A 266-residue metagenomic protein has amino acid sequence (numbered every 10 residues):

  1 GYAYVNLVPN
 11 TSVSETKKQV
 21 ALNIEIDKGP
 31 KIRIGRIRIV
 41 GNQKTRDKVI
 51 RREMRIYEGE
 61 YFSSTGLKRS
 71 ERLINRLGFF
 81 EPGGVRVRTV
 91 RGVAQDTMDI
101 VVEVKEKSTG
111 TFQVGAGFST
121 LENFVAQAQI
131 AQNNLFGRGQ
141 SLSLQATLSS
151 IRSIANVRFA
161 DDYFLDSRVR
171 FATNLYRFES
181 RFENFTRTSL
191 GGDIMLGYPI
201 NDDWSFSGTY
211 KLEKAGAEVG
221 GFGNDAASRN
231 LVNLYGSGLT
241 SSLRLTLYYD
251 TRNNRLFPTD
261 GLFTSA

Functional and structural regions predicted by a protein language model:
G1, V5-S12: Post-signal-peptide, soluble extracytosolic/periplasmic N-terminal scaffold domains of envelope/secretory systems
G1-Y2, R55, N75-F79: Sec-exported extracytoplasmic/periplasmic mature domains
N6-V8, A21, I34, P82: Hydrophobic residues on conserved beta-strands that form the core of alpha/beta folds
N10-S14, I39-N42, G59-S64, A116-S119: Mature-chain termini and adjacent capping regions
T11-P30, R91-S108: Self-splicing inteins and homing endonuclease
D27, V40-I50, G221-G223, F257-F263: Flexible hinge/switch segments at interdomain interfaces of large molecular machines
G35-V40, R52-Y61, S143-L144: Second-shell loop/turn segments in exported
E60-S265: Gram-negative/organellar outer-membrane beta-barrel architecture
